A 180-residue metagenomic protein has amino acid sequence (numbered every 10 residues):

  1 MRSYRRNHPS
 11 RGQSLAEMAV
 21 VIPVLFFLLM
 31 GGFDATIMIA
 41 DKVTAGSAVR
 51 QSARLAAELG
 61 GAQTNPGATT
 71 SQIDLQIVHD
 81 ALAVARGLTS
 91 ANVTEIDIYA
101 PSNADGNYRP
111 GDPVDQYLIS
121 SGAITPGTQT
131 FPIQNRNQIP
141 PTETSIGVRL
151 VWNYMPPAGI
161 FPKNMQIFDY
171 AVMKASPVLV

Functional and structural regions predicted by a protein language model:
R2-A85: Alpha-helical assembly-interface signal, strongest on the long, hydrophobic N-terminal helix that forms
R6, V20, N107-P110, Q129 (+2 more regions): Compositionally biased, intrinsically disordered/low-complexity regions enriched for serine, proline and threonine
S10, P140-T142, Q166: A generic fold-level signal
D34, N137-I139, I160: Residues embedded in well-ordered secondary-structure elements
R54-T142: Short amphipathic secondary-structure patches
Q63, R149-V180: Low-complexity, S/T/G/P-rich flexible repeat/linker segments used as non-globular hinges and stalks within
S145-G147: Short, conserved beta-strand segments of beta-strand-rich sandwich/propeller modules, principally
